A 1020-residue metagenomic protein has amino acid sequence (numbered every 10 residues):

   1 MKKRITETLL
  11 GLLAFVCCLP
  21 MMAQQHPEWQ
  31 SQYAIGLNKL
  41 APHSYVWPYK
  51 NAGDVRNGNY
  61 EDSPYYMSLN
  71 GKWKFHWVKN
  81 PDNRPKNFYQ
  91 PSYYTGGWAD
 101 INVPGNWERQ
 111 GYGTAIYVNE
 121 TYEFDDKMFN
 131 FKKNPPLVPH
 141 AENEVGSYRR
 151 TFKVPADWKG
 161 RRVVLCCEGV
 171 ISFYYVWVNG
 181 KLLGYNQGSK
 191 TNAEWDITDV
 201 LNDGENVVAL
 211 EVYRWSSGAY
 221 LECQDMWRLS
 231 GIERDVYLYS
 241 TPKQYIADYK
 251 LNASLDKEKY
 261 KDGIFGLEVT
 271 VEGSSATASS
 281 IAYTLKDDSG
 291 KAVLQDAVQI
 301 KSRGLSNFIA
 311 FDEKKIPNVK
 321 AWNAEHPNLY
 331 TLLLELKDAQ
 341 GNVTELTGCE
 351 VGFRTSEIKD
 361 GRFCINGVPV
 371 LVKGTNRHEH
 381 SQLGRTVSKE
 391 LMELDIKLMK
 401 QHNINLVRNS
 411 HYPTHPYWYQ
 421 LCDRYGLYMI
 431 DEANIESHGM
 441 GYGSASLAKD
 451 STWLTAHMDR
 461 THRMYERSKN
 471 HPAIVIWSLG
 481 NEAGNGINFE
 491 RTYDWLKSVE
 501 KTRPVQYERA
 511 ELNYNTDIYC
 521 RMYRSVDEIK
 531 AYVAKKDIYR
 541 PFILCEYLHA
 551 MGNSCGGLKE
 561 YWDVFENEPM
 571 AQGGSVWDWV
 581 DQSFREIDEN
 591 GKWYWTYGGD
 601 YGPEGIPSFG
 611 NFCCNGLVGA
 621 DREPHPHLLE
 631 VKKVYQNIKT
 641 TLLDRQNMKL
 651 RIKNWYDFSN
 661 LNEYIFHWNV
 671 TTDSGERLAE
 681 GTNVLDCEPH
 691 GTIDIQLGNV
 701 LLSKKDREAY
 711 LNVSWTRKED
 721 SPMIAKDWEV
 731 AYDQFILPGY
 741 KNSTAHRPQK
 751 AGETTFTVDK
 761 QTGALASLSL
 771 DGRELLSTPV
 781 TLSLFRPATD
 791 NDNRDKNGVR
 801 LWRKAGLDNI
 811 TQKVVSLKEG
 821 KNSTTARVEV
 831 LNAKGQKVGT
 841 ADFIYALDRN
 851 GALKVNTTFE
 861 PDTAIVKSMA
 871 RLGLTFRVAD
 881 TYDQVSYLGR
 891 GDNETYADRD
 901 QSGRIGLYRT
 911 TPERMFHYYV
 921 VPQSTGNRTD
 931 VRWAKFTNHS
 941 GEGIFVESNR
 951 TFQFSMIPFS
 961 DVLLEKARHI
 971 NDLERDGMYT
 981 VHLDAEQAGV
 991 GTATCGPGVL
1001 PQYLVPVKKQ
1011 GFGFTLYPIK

Functional and structural regions predicted by a protein language model:
Q24-K127, V207-E211, W215, D288 (+4 more regions): Accessory carbohydrate-binding/adhesion or oligomerization-edge regions at the termini of glycan-active proteins
Q25-E61, F131, Y220, M226 (+4 more regions): Extended substrate-binding grooves/exosites of carbohydrate-active enzymes
H26-P42, V46-W47, R56-Y60, L183-G184 (+4 more regions): Glycine/proline-rich low-complexity spacer/linker segments in large multi-domain proteins
E28, N59-Y60, H76-V78, N106 (+6 more regions): Accessory beta-strand-rich segments of carbohydrate-active enzymes
R109, V118, G169, R214 (+4 more regions): Beta-strand/loop-rich accessory regions of lumenal/periplasmic or secreted enzymes, predominantly carbohydrate-active
T121-V138, Q187-S189, I197-I264, G273-S275 (+5 more regions): An acidic-aromatic loop/edge-strand motif
Q224-A247, G591-R651, W655-E663, H667-G675 (+8 more regions): Catalytic cores of secreted or luminal carbohydrate-active enzymes
A297-P317, D673-R707: Intrinsically disordered, low-complexity Pro/Gly/Ser/Thr-rich segments with frequent PxxP/GP/PP motifs and embedded
